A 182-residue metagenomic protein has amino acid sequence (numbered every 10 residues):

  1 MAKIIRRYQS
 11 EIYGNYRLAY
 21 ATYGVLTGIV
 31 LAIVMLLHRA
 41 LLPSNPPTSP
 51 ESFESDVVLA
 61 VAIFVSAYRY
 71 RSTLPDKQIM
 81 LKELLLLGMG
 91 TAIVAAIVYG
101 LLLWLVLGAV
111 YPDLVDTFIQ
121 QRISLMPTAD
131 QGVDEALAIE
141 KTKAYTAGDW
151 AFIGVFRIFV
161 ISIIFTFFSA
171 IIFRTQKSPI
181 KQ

Functional and structural regions predicted by a protein language model:
M1-R69: Transmembrane alpha-helical insertion/packing segments
L18, T22-L26, L86-A95, Y99: Alpha-helical transmembrane segments of multi-pass membrane proteins
Y20-A21, L107, R157: Polytopic transmembrane helical bundles with strong interfacial aromatic enrichment
T27-H38, L59-I63, A95-Y99, L103 (+3 more regions): Alpha-helical transmembrane segments of multipass membrane proteins
Y68-L84: Membrane-helix interface/capping segments
L101-A129: Functional transmembrane-helix hotspots
I123-A147: Short membrane-interface loop/juxtamembrane segments of multi-pass integral membrane proteins
D149-S178: Transmembrane alpha-helical segments in integral membrane proteins
